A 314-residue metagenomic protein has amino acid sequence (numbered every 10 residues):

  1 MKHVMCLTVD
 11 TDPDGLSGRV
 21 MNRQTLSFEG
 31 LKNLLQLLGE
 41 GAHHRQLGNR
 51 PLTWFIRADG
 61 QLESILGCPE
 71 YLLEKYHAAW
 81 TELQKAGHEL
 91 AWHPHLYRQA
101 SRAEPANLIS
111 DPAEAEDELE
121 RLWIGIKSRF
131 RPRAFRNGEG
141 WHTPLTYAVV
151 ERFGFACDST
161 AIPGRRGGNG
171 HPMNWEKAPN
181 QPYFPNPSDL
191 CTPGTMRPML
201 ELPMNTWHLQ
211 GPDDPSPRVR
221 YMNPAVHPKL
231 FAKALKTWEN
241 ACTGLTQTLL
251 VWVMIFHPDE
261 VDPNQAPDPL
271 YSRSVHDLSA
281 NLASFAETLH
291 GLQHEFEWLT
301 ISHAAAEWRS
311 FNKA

Functional and structural regions predicted by a protein language model:
M1-E82, A86, E295: Active-site beta->alpha N-cap acidic-glycine motif
M5-V9, L52-W54, L90-H93, R133-F135 (+4 more regions): Hydrophobic faces of well-ordered beta-strands that scaffold small-molecule active sites in alpha/beta enzyme cores
D12-D14, R57-L62, L96-Q99, G140-H142 (+5 more regions): Short, solvent-exposed loop/turn segments at secondary-structure junctions
G15-Q24, G60-E70, A100-S110, P215-V219 (+1 more regions): Surface-exposed, active-site-proximal loop segments in enzymatic domains
Q24-E40, P69-H77, P112-E120, A225-E239 (+1 more regions): Well-ordered, non-membrane alpha-helical segments in soluble/globular domains
G48-T143: Metal-dependent polysaccharide deacetylase catalytic core of the NodB/CE4 family, i.e., the active-site-bearing domain
N137-T248: Active-site-adjacent pocket scaffolds in enzyme catalytic domains
N223-A314: C-terminal domain-boundary segment and adjacent tail
